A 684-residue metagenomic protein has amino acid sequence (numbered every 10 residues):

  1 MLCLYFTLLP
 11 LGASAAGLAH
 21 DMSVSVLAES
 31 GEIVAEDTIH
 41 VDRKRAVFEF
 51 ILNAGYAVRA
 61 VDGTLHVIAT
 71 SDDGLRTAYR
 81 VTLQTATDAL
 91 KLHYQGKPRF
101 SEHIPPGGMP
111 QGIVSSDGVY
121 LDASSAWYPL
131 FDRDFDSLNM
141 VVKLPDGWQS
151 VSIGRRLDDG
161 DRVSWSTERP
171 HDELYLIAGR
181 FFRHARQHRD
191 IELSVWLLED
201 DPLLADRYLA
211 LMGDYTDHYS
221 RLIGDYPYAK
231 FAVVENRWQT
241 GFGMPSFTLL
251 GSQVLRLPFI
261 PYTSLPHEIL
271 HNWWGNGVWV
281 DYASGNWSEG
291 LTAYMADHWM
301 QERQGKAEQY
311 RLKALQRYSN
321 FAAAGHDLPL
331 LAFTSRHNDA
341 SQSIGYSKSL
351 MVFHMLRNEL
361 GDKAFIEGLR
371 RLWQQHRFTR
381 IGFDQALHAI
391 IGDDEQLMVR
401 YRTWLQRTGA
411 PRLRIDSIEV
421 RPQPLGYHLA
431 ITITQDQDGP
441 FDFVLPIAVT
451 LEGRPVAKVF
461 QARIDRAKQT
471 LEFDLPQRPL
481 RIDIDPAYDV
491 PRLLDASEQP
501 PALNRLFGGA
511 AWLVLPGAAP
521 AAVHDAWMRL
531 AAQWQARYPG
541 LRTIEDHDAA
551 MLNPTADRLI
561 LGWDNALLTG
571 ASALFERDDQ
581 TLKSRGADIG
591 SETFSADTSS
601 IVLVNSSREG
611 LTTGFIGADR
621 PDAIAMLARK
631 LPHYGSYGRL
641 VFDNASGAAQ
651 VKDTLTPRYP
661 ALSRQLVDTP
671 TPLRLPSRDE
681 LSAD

Functional and structural regions predicted by a protein language model:
A35, L130-P266, Y294-D297: Hydrophobic helix-coil surface modules that form long, contiguous segments used for peptide/substrate interaction
N53-P110, I464-R478, D489: A surface-exposed beta-strand-loop module
A57-D62, L397-R400, P411-D485: Beta-strand-rich binding/interaction modules
S71-D73, Y94-L138, V490-A510: Glycine/proline-rich low-complexity spacer/linker segments in large multi-domain proteins
D134, L249-R311, L369, F383: Zinc-dependent metallopeptidase catalytic helix centered on the HExxH motif and its immediate flanking segment
E168, F259, A283, E289-M355 (+1 more regions): Acidic/His/Gly-enriched intrinsically disordered linker/tail segments that often contain short helix/coil "MoRF-like"
Q342-L429: Amphipathic alpha-helical substructures
P500-D684: Solvent-exposed alpha-helical segments and adjacent loops that form catalytic or protein-interaction surfaces
